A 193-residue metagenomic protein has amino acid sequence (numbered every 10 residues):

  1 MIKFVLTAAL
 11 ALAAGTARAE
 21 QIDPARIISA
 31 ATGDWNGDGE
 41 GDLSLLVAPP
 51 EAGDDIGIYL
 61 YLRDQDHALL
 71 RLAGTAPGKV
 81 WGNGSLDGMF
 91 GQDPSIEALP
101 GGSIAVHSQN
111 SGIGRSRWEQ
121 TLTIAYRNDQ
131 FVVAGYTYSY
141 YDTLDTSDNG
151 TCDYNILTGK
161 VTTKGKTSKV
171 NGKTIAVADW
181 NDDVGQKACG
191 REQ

Functional and structural regions predicted by a protein language model:
F4-A13: Sec-dependent N-terminal signal peptides
G15-A19: Sec/Tat signal peptide C-region and signal peptidase I cleavage site
Q21-I22, A48-G53, S111-R115, L144: Short consensus segments that form the blades of beta-propeller domains, in both extracellular/periplasmic
R26-W35, L86-G102: Beta-propeller blade termini
G37-A48, E97-S108: Acidic/hydrophobic-patterned starts of short beta strands in beta-sheet-rich repeat architectures
D42-L43, D55-G57, G91, S116-T121: Short, surface-exposed coil-to-beta transition loops
G53-T75, I124-N128: Beta-propeller blade repeat segments, especially FG-GAP/WD-type strand-to-loop junctions in 6- to 7-bladed propeller
L99-Q193: Acidic, small-residue rich beta-repeat scaffolds with periodic aromatic anchors
